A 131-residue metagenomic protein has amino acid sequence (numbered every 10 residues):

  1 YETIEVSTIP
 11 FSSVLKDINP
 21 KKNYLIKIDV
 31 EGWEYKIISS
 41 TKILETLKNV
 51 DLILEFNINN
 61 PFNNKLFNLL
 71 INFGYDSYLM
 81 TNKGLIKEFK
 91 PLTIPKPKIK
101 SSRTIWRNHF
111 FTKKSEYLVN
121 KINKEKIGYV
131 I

Functional and structural regions predicted by a protein language model:
Y1-D17: S-adenosyl-L-methionine
S13-I131: Conserved acidic-Pro-Pro-aromatic motif
